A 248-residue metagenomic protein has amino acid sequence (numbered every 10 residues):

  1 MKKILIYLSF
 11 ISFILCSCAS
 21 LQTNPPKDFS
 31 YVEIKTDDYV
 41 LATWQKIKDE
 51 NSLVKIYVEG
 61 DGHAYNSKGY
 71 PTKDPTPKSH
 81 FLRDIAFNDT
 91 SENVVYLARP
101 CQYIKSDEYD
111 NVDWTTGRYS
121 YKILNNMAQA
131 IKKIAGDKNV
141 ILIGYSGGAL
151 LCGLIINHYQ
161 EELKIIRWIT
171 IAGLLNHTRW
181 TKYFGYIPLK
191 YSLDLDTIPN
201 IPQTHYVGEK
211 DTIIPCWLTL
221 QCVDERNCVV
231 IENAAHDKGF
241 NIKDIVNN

Functional and structural regions predicted by a protein language model:
T36-A42, K46-A98, Y103-I104: Short, surface-exposed "cap/lid" segments of acyl-processing enzymes
Y109-A135: Alpha/beta-hydrolase active-site loop
I143-C152: Gly/Ala-rich beta-loop-alpha elbow adjacent to hydrolase catalytic centers
L154-I166: Conserved hydrolase catalytic core segment
G173, T178-K238: The feature captures the conserved acid-bearing segment of alpha/beta-hydrolase catalytic domains
G239-N248: Post-His helix in hydrolase/transferase enzymes
